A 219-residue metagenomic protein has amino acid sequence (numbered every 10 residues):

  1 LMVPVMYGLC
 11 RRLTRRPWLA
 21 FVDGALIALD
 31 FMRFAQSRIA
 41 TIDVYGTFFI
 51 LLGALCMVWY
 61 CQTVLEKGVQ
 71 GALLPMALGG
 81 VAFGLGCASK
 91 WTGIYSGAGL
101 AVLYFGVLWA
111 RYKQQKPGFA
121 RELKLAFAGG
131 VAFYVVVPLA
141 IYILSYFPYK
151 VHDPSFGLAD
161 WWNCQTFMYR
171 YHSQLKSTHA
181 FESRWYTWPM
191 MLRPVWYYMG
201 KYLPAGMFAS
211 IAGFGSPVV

Functional and structural regions predicted by a protein language model:
L1-T14, L52-C56: Transmembrane-helix motifs of polytopic, lipid-linked glycan transferases
M6-L29, V64-L74: Transmembrane-helix signature of polytopic, membrane-embedded enzymes that assemble or transfer cell-envelope glycans
A20-A28, A35, L55, F83 (+1 more regions): Short helix- or helix-capping micro-motifs that position conserved polar/aromatic residues at function-defining sites
G24, A72-W91: Membrane-interface alpha helices of multi-pass inner-membrane proteins
M32-Y45, T92: Short acidic/glycine- and proline-prone juxtamembrane loop motifs at membrane-interface regions of multi-pass membrane
C56, C61-L65, A72, F83 (+1 more regions): Perimembrane helix-loop-helix junctions
F119, L123-G130, P138-M191: Aromatic-rich transmembrane-lumenal/periplasmic boundary elements in polytopic membrane proteins
L192-V219: Membrane-interface anchor segments at the N-terminal boundary of transmembrane helices in multi-pass membrane enzymes
